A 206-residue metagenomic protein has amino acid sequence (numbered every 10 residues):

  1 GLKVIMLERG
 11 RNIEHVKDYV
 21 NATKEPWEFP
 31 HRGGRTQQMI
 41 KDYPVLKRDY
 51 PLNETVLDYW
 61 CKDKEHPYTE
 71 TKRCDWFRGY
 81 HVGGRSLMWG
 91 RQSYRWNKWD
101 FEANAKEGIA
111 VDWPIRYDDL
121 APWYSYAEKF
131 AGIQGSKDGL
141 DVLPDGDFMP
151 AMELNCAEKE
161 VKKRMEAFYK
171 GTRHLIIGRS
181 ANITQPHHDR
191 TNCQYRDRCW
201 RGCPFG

Functional and structural regions predicted by a protein language model:
L2-K3, E25-W27, R85, T172-R173: Loop/turn elements at helix/coil->beta-strand transitions in domains of secreted/extracellular proteins
L2-T23: Glycine-rich FAD pyrophosphate-binding loop
E8, E28, E128: Acidic-residue sensor for enzyme active/binding pockets
R11, S86-L87: Short hydrophobic/aromatic residue motifs in ordered secondary structure
H15, H81-V82: Glycine- and aromatic-enriched mobile tails/lids
Y19-T36: Acidic, Ser/Thr-rich peripheral helices and adjacent loops at domain boundaries
H31-G33, Q37, K41-W60, E65-D75 (+4 more regions): Conserved redox-cofactor binding core of oxidoreductases
